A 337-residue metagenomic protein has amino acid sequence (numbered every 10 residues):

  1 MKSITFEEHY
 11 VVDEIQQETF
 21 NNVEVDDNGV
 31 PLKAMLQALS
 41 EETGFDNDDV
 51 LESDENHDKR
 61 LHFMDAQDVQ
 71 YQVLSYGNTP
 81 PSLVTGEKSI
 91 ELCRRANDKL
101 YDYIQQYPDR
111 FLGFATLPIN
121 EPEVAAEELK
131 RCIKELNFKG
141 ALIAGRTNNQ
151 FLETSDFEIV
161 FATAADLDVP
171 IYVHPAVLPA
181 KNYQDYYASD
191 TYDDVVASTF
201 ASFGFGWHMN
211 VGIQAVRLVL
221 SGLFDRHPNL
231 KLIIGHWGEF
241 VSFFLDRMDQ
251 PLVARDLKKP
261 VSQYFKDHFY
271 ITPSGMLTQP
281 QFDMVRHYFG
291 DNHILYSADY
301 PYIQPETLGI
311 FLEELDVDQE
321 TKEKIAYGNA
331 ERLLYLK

Functional and structural regions predicted by a protein language model:
M1-I4, Y10-Y71, D98-Q106, E127-R131 (+6 more regions): Mid-to-C-terminal alpha-helical segments outside catalytic/metal-binding sites
I4-F6, Q72-L74, L112-A115, A141-I143 (+4 more regions): Hydrophobic faces of well-ordered beta-strands that scaffold small-molecule active sites in alpha/beta enzyme cores
H9-L51, P179-M209, M248-H268: Active-site gating loops and adjacent loop-to-helix segments of metal-dependent hydrolytic enzymes
V11-D13, P80-S82, N120-E123, N149 (+4 more regions): Active-site environment of divalent metal-dependent phosphoester hydrolases
D48-E52, N148-Q150, M209-V211, Y270-G275: Short, flexible loop segments at the rims of nucleotide/cofactor-binding pockets, characterized by
Q70, L74-Q214: Active-site gating/metal-coordination segments in enzymes
L136-G140, D166-P170, H227-L230, F265-Y270 (+1 more regions): Glycine-enriched alpha-helix->loop->beta-strand junction motifs that scaffold or abut catalytic
V219-Y264: Aromatic-lined glycan-binding groove of carbohydrate-active enzymes
